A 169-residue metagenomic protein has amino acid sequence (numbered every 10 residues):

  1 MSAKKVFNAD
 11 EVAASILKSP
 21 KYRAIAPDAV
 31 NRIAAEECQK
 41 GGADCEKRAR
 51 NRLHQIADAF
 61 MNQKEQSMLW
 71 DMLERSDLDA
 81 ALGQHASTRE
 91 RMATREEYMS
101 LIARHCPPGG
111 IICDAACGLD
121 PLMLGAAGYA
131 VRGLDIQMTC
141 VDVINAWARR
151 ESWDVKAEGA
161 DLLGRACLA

Functional and structural regions predicted by a protein language model:
M1-D58: N-terminal accessory segments
D44-H105: Conserved Class I S-adenosyl-L-methionine-dependent methyltransferase catalytic core
S100-P108, L163-A169: Short amphipathic alpha-helices and their capping/turn segments at secondary-structure boundaries
P108-D120: Conserved class I S-adenosyl-L-methionine
C113, R132, E158: Conserved Rossmann-like nucleotide-binding pocket used by diverse enzymes that bind dinucleotide cofactors
G118-A130: Conserved SAM-binding loop of SAM-dependent methyltransferases across substrates and taxa, primarily the Class I
Y129-L134, M138: Short beta-strand element of Class I
Q137, D142-A169: S-adenosyl-L-methionine
